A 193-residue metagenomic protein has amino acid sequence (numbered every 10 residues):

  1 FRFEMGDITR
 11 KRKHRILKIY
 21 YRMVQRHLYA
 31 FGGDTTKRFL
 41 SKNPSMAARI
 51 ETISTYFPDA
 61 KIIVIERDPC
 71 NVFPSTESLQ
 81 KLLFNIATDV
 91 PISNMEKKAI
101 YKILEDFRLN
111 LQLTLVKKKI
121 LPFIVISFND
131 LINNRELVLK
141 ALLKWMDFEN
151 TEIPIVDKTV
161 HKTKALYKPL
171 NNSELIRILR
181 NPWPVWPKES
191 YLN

Functional and structural regions predicted by a protein language model:
F1-I65: PAPS-dependent sulfotransferase catalytic domain
M5-K18, V24-L28, E77-N193: PAPS-dependent sulfotransferases, especially Golgi type II membrane carbohydrate sulfotransferases
A48-S54, F73-E77, R135-L139: A short acidic (Asp/Glu
D59-I63, D68-P69, K144-N150: C-terminal, active-site-flanking charged/polar segments
P69-N71, L131-I132: Conserved nucleotide-binding/hydrolysis micro-motifs of P-loop NTPases
